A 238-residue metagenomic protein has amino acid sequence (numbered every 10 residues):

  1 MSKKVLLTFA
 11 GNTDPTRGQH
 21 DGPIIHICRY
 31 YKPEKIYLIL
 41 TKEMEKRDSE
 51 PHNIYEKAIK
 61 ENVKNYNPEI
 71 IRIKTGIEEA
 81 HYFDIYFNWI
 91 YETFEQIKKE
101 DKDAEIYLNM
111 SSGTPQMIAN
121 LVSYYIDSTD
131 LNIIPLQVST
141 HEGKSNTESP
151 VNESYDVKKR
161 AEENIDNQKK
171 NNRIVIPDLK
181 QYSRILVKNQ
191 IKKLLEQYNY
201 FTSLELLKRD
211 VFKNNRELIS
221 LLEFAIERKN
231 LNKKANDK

Functional and structural regions predicted by a protein language model:
M1-Y107, Q116-K238: Long, low-complexity, Lys/Arg-enriched
